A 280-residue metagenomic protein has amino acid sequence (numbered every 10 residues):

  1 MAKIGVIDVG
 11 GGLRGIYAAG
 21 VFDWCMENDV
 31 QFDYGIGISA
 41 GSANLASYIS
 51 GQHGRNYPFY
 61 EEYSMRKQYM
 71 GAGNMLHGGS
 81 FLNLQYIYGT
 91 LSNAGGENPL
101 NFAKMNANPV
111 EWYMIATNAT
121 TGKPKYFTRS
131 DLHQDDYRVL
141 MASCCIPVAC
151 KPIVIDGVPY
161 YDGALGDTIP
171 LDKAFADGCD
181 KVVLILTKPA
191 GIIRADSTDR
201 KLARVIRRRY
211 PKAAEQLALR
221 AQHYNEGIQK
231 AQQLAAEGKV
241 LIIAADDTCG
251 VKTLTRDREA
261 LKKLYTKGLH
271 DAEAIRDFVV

Functional and structural regions predicted by a protein language model:
M1-I38, A46-V280: Patatin-like phospholipase
